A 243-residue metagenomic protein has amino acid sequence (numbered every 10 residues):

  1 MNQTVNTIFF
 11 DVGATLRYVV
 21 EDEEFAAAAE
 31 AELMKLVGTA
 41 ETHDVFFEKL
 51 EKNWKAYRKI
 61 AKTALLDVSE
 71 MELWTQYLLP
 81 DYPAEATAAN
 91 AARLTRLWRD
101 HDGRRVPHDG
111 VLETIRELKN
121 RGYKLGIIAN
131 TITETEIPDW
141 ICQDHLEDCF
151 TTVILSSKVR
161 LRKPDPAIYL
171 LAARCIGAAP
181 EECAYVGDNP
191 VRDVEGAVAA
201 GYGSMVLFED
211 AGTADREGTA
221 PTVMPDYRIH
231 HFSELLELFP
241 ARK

Functional and structural regions predicted by a protein language model:
M1-I8, Y18-V20, E41-D44, L112 (+4 more regions): Asp-based, Mg2+/Mn2+-dependent phosphohydrolase catalytic module
N2-D109, E113-R116, N120-R121, E134: N-terminal helical cap/lid subdomain that shapes the substrate entry/recognition surface in HAD-like hydrolases
